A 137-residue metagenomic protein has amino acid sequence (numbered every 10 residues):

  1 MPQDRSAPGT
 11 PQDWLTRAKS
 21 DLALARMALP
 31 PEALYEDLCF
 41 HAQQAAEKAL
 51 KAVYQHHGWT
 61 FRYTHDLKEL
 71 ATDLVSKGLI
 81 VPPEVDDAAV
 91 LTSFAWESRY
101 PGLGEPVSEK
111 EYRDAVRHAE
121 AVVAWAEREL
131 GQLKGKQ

Functional and structural regions predicted by a protein language model:
M1-Q137: Terminal alpha-helical segments
